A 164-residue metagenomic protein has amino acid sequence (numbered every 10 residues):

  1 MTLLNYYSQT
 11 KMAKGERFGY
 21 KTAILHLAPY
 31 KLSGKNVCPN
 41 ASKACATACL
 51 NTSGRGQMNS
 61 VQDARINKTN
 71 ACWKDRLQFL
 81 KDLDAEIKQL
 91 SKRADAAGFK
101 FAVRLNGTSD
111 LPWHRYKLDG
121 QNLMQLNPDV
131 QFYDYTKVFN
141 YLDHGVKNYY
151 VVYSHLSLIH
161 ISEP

Functional and structural regions predicted by a protein language model:
M1-D129, N140: Conserved Radical SAM active-site core
K100-R104, Q131-Y133, N148-V152: Structural preference for beta-strand elements that scaffold enzyme active sites
D110, L156-S157: Short beta->alpha junction loops/turns
Q125-K137, Y153-L156: Acidic, His- and aromatic-enriched active-site or binding-groove loops in soluble protein domains that engage sugars
Y141-N148, S162: Short loop/helix-cap segments at secondary-structure boundaries that form the rim of catalytic
S157-P164: Residue-level detector of conserved catalytic or cofactor/ligand-binding positions in enzyme active sites
